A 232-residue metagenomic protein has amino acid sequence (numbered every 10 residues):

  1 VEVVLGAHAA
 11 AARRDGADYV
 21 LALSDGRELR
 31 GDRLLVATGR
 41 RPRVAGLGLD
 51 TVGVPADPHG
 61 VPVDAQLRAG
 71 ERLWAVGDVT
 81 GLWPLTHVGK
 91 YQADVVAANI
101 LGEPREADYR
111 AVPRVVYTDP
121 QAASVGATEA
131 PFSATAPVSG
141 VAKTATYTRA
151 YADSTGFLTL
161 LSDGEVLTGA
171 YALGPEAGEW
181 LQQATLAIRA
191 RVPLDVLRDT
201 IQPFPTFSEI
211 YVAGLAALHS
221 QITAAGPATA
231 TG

Functional and structural regions predicted by a protein language model:
E2-V4, W74: General small-molecule cofactor/ligand-binding pocket signal
L5-A17: A conserved short coil-to-beta-strand element within the FAD-binding core of flavoproteins
A17-V20, A136-P137: Short, hydrophobic/aromatic-rich segments at coil-to-beta transitions
S24-G26: Glycine-centered tight beta-turn/hairpin loop motif at sheet-sheet or coil-to-beta transitions
E28-N99, R198: FAD-site-proximal beta/loop scaffold in flavoenzymes
P55-D57, E103-P113, A134-V138: A short alpha-helix-loop-beta-strand transition element characteristic of N-terminal alpha/beta dinucleotide-binding
H87-R110, A190-L194: Internal hydrophobic alpha-helix adjacent to the cofactor/substrate pocket in enzyme cavities
E106, Y117-G232: Flexible, glycine-rich terminal cap/loop adjacent to redox cofactors in electron-transfer oxidoreductases
